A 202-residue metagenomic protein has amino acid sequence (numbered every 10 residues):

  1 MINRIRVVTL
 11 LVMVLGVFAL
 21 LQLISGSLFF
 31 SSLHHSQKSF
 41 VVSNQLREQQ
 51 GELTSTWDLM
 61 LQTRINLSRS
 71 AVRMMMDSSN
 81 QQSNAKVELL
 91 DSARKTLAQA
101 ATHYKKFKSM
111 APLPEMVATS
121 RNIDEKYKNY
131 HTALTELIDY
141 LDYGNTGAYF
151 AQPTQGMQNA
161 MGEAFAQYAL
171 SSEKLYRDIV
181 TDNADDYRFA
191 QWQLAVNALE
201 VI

Functional and structural regions predicted by a protein language model:
M1-I5: Non-catalytic regulatory/interaction regions at protein termini and inter-domain linkers
V7-L11, F18-I65, S83-L90, A111-Y127 (+1 more regions): Amphipathic alpha-helical segments and their boundaries
S43-L46, A71-V87, K105-L170, L175-D182 (+1 more regions): Polar/charged, Q/E/K-enriched amphipathic alpha-helical segments with strong coiled-coil propensity that act as
D91-K106: Amphipathic alpha-helical packing segments from all-alpha helical-bundle domains
A190-I202: Cytoplasm-proximal transmembrane signaling helix
